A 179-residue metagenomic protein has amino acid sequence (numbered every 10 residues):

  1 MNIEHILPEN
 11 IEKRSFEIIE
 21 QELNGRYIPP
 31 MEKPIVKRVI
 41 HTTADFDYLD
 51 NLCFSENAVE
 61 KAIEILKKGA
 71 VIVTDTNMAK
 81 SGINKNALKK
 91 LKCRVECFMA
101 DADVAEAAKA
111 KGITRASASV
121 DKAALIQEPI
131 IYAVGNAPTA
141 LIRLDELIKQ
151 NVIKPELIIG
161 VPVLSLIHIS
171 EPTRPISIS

Functional and structural regions predicted by a protein language model:
M1-P30: Charged, compositionally biased N-terminal leader segments and the immediate start of the first structured element
I18-R26, T42-F46, I65-G69, N86 (+3 more regions): Change "in soluble alpha/beta enzymes" to "in soluble alpha/beta proteins
Y27-H41: N-terminal glycine-rich anion-binding loops that anchor highly charged ligand groups
T42-D50, A105-A107: Short, basic, glycine/proline-bearing loop/turn elements
D50-I65: A short, well-structured juxtamembrane/interface segment
I72-T74: Short hydrophobic beta-strand that contains or immediately precedes a catalytic carboxylate
T76-L147, P155-E156, P162-L164: Conserved mixed alpha/beta catalytic, RNA-binding, or beta-rich assembly cores of soluble enzyme, regulatory
I167-S179: Single conserved hydrophobic/aromatic residue that forms the stacking wall/gate of nucleotide- or nucleobase-binding
